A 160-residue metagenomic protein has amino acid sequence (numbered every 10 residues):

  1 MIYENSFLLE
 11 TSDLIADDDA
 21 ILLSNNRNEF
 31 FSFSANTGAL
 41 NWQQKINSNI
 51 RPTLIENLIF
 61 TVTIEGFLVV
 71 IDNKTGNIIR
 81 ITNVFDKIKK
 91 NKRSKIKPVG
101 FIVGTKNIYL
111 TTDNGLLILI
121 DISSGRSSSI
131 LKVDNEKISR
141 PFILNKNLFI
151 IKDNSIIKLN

Functional and structural regions predicted by a protein language model:
M1-D18, A39-E56, R80-I102, S128-N145: Extracytoplasmic beta-rich repeat domains
L23-N25, F31-S34: Structural recognition of beta-strand segments within beta-rich domains
R27, E65, N114, D153-N154: Surface-exposed loop/turn positions within WD40 beta-propeller blades
F31-S32, V69, I118, I157-K158: WD40 beta-propeller blade core
S34-T37, N73-G76, D121-G125, N160: Short loop/turn segments that connect beta-strands within beta-propeller blades
L54-I55, T61-I71, N77, I81-I120: Loop/turn-rich, solvent-exposed surfaces of beta-rich toroidal or solenoidal domains
